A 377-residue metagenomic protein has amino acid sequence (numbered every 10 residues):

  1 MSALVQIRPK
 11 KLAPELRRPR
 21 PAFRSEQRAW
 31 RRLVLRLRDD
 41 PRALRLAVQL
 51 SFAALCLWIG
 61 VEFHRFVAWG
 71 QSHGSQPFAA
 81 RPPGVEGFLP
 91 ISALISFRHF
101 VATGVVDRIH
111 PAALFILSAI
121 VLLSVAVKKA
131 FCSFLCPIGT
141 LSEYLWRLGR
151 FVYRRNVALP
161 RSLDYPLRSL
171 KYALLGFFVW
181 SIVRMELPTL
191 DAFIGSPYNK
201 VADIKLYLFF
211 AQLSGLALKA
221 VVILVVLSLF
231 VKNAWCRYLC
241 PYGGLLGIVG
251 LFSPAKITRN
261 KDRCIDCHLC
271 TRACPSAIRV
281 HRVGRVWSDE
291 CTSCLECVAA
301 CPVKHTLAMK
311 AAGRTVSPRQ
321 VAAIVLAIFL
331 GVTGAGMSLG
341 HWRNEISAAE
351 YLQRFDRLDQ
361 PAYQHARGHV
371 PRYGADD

Functional and structural regions predicted by a protein language model:
S2-R272, V280-V283, D289, A299 (+1 more regions): Non-ligating segments of multi-cofactor redox enzymes
T292: Conserved, short, structured surface segments that act as functional micro-motifs
